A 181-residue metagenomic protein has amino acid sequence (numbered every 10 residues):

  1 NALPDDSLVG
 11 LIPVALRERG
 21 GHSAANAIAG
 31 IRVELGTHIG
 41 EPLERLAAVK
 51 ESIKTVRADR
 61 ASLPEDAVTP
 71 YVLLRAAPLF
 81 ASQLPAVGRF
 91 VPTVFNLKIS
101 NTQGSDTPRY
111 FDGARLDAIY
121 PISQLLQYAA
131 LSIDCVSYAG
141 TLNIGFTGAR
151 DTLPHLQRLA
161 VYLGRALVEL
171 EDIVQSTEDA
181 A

Functional and structural regions predicted by a protein language model:
N1-A2, S23-A24, V87-V91, S123-L125 (+1 more regions): Replace "in large, NTP-powered and nucleic-acid-processing enzymes" with "in large, NTP-powered factors and other
N1-G21: Hydrophobic "lid/gating" helix adjacent to the active-site nucleophile that controls access to an acyl-thioester pocket
A2-P4, L63-P64, T177: Flexible, glycine/charged-enriched surface loops at secondary-structure junctions
P4, G20-S23, Q127, H155: Secondary-structure capping and boundary motifs in well-ordered enzyme cores
G10-L16, A29-G30, E34, L131-F146: M16 family metallopeptidases and their MPP-like homologs
G20-S105: Helical lid/core segments from catalytic subdomains that handle acyl or acyl-like groups
A58, V168-A181: Flexible helix-coil linker/hinge segments at domain or subdomain boundaries
T93-V168: Low-complexity, glycine/alanine/valine/leucine- and proline-rich hydrophobic stretches
